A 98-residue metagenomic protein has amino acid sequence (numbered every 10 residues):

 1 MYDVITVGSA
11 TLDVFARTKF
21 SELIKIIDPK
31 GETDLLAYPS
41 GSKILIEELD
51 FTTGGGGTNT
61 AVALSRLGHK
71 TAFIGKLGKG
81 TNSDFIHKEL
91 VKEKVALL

Functional and structural regions predicted by a protein language model:
M1-I74, S83-F85, K92: Glycine-rich phosphate/adenosyl-contacting loop at the front of the ribokinase-like
K76-G78: Alpha-helical transmembrane segments within multi-pass membrane transporters and channels
E89-L98: A glycine-rich helix N-cap at a beta->alpha junction
